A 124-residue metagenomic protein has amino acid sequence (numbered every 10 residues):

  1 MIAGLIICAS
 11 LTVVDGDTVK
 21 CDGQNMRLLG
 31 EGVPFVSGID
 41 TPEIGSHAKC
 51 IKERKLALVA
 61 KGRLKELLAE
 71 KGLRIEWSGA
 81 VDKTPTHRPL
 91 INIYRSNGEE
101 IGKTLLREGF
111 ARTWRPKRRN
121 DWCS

Functional and structural regions predicted by a protein language model:
I2-S124: Small beta-barrel nucleic-acid-binding modules, primarily SNase/OB-fold domains and secondarily Tudor-like barrels
